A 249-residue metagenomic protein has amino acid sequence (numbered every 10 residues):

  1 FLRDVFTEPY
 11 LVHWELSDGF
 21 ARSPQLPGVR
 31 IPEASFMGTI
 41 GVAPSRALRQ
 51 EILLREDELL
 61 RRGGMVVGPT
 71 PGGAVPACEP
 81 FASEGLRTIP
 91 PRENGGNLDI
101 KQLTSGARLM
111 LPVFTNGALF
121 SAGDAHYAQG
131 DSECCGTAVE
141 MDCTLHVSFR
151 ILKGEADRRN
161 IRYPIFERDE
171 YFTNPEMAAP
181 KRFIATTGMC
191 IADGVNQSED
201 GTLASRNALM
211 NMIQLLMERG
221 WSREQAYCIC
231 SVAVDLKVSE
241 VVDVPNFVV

Functional and structural regions predicted by a protein language model:
F1-A47, G117, G123-D142, E155 (+2 more regions): Phosphate/adenylate-binding glycine loop and adjacent helical scaffold
F1-T104, M110: Intrinsically disordered, low-complexity linker/loop segments enriched in Gly/Pro and charged/polar residues
L98, T104, D142-T144, L203-N211 (+2 more regions): Conserved active-site and cofactor/substrate-binding residues in soluble primary-metabolism enzymes
K101, R108-M110, H146-S148, Y227: Structural motif
F114-L119, D235-L236: Short, charged beta-turn/beta-strand-edge "cap" motif at the junction between a beta-strand and an adjacent loop
M141-I151: C-terminal, non-catalytic macromolecule-binding modules
R162-R223: A hydrophobic, small-residue-rich beta->alpha segment in the mid-to-C-terminal subdomain of diverse proteins
Q214-V249: TerminUS-proximal long segments
